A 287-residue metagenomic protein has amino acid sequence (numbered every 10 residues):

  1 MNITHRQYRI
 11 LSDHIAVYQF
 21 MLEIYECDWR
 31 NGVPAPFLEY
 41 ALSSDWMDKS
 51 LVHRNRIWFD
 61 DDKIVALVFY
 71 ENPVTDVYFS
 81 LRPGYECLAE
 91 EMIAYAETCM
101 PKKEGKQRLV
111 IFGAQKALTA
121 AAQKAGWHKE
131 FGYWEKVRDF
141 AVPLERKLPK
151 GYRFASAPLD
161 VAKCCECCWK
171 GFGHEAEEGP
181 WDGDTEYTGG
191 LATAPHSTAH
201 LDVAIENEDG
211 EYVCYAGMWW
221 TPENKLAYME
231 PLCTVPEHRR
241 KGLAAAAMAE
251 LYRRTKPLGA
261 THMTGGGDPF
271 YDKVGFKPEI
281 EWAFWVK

Functional and structural regions predicted by a protein language model:
M1-Y40, Y133, K147-D182: Short amphipathic alpha-helix that is part of the acyltransferase structural core
R6, L11, I24-M100, E208 (+1 more regions): Conserved donor-binding loop and adjoining core beta-sheet/short helix segment in diverse acyl/aminoacyl transferases
A66, F131-G132, C214, A244 (+1 more regions): A structural microfeature
E71-G151, W282-K287: Acyl-donor-binding surface of acyltransferase catalytic domains
E86-T98, T234-P236, R240-P257, D272-K273: Conserved acetyl-CoA-binding loop-helix of GNAT-fold acetyltransferases
Q107-I111, M229, H262-G267: Conserved hydrophobic beta-strand within the GNAT/NAT acetyltransferase core sheet that lines the active-site cleft
A120-A122, Y271-D272, F276: Conserved active-site tyrosine of GNAT-family acetyltransferases
G171-Y215: A mid-sequence, solvent-exposed acidic-amphipathic segment
